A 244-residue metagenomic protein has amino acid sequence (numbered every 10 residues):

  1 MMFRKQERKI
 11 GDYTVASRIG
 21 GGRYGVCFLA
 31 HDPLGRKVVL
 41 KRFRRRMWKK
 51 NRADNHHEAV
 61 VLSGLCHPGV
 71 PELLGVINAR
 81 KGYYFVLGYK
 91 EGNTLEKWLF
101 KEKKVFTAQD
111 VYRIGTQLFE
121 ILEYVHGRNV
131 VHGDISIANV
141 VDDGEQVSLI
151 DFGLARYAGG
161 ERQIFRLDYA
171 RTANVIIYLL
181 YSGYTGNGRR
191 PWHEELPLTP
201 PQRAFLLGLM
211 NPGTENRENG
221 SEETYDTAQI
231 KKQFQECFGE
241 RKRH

Functional and structural regions predicted by a protein language model:
A16-G22, C27: Protein kinase glycine-rich loop
G25-R52: ATP-binding glycine-rich loop module of kinase domains
M47-G64: AlphaC helix of the eukaryotic protein kinase fold
V76: Activation-segment/catalytic-loop signature of the eukaryotic protein kinase fold
R80-T94, W98: Conserved short submotifs of the Hanks-type protein kinase catalytic core that shape the nucleotide-binding pocket
I114-G115: Activation segment signature within eukaryotic-like protein kinase domains
H126-D142: Catalytic-loop of the protein kinase fold
L154-F205: C-lobe/activation-segment region of protein kinase-like
